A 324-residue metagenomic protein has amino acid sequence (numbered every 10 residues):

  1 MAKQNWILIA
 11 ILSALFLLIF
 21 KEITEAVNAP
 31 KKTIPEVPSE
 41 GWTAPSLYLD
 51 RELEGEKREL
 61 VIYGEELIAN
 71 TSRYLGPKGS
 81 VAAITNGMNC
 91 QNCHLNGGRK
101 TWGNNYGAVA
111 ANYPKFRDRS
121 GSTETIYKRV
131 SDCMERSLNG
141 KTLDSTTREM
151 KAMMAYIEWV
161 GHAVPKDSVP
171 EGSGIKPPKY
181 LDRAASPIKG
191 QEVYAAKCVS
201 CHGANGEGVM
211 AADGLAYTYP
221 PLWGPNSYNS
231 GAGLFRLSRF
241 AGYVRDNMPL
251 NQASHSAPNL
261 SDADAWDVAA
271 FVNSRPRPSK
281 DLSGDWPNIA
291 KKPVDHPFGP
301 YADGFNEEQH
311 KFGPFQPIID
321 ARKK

Functional and structural regions predicted by a protein language model:
M1-Y74, K115-P187, N306, G313-K324: Post-cleavage N-terminal segment of exported redox proteins
V27-P30, R51, V61, I84-N89 (+3 more regions): Short sequence/structural segments immediately N-terminal
E56-G97, L181-Y219, L237: Sequence/structural segment immediately N-terminal to covalent heme-attachment motifs in c-type and related
R58-Y63, L67, T71-S72, N92 (+3 more regions): Extracytoplasmic electron-transfer domains, predominantly the class I c-type cytochrome c fold
Y74-A82, K141-T146, K166-G172, Q252-N259 (+1 more regions): Surface-exposed patches in mature extracellular/periplasmic domains of secreted proteins
Y74-G76, N92, G97-G103, V160-P165 (+3 more regions): Secretory-pathway/luminal and periplasmic proteins that interact with or process carbohydrate-rich
K78-G79, T101-G107, P165-V169, M210-G214 (+2 more regions): Short, solvent-exposed loop/turn and secondary-structure capping segments
S279-S283, P287-K324: A cross-kingdom marker for long, charged
